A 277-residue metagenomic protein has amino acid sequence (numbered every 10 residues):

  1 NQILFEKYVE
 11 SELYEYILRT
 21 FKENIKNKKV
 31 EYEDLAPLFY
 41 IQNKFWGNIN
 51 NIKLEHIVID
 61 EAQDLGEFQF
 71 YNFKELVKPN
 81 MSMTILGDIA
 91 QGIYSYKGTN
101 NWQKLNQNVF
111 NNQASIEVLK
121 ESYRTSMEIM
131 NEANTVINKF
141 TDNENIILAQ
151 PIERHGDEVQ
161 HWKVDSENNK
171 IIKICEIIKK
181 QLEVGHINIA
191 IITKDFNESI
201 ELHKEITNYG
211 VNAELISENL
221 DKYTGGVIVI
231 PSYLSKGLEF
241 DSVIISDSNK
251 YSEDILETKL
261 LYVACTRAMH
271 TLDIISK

Functional and structural regions predicted by a protein language model:
N1-H56, Q69-F70: Conserved helicase NTPase catalytic core signature
N43-H56, Q63-K277: Conserved helicase motor core of SF1/SF2 NTP-dependent helicases
